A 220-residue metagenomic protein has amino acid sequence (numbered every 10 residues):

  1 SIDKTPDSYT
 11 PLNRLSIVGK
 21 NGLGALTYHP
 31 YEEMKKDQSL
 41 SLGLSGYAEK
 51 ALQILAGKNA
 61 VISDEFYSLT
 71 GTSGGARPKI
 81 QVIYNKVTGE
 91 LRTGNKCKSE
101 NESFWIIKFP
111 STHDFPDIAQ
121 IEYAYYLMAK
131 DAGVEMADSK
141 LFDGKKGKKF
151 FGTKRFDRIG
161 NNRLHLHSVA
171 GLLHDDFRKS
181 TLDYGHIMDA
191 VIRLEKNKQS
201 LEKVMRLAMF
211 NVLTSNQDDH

Functional and structural regions predicted by a protein language model:
S1-H220: Phosphate/dinucleotide-binding and metal-coordinating scaffold of catalytic cores in nucleotide-dependent enzymes
